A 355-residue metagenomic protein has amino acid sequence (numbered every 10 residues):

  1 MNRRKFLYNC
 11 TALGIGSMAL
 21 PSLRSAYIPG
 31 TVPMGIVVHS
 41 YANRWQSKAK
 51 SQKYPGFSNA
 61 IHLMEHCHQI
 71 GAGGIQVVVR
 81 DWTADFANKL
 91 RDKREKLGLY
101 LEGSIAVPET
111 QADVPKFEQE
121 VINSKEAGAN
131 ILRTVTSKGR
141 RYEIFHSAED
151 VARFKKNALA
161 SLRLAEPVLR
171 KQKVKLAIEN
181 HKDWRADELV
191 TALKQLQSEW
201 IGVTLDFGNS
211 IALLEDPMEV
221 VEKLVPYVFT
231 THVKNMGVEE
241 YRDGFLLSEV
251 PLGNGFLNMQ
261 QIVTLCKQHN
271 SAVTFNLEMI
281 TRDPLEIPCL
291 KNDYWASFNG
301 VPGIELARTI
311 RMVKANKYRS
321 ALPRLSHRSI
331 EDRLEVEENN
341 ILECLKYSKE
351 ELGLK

Functional and structural regions predicted by a protein language model:
M1-K5, G16-I28: N-terminal twin-arginine translocation
R4-T11, Y27-G35, S40-Q52, A60-E65 (+2 more regions): Histidine-acidic metal/acid-base catalytic patches
G16-S22, W82, L97-L101, P108-G202: Active-site acidic/histidine proton-transfer and metal-coordination neighborhood in alpha/beta enzyme cores
Y27-G30, M64-Q69, T83-E102, K116-A129 (+4 more regions): Acidic (Asp/Glu)-rich catalytic clusters
V32-H39, I75-V77, L101-I105, L132-T134 (+4 more regions): Hydrophobic faces of well-ordered beta-strands that scaffold small-molecule active sites in alpha/beta enzyme cores
S40-S58, S104-V114, E149-R153: Active-site mouth loops of central-metabolism enzymes
Q76-A87, V107-P115, Y142, N180-D187 (+3 more regions): Acidic-and-aromatic substrate-binding clefts and catalytic sites of carbohydrate-active enzymes
